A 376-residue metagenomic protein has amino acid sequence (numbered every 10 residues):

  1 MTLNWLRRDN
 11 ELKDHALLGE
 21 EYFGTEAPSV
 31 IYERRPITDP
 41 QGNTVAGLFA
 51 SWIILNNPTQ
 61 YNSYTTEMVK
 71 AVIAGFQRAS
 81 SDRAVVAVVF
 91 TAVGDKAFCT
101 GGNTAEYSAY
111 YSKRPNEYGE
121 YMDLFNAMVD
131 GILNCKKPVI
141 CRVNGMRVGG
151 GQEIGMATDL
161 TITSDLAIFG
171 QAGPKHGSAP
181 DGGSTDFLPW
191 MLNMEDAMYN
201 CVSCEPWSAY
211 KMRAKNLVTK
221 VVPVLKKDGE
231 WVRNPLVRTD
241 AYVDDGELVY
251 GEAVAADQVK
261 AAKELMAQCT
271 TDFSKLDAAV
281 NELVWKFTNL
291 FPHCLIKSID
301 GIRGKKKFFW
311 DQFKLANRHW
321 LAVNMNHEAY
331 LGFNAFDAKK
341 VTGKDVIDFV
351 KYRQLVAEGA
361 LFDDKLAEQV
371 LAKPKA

Functional and structural regions predicted by a protein language model:
M1-F49, D95, S208-Y210, L225-A376: C-terminal alpha-helix plus adjacent terminal tail
R7, K13, L17-Y22, A92-M128 (+3 more regions): Glycine- (often His-adjacent) and acidic-residue-rich active-site loop that binds/positions the CoA thioester
R7, V69-I73, Q77-S80, T104-N144 (+2 more regions): An acidic, glycine-rich surface segment that forms the CoA-thioester-binding/catalytic face of crotonase-fold enzymes
A46-N56, K70-K113, D130-C141, L160 (+4 more regions): A structural preference for short, pocket-lining loop segments at secondary-structure junctions
T59, D95-K96, D186, M198: Glycine-centered loop/turn positions within well-structured domains that cap or flank conserved ligand/cofactor-binding
Y61-Y64: Short amphipathic alpha-helices within nucleic acid-binding modules
L124-M128, S184-F187, D196, K297 (+1 more regions): Hydrophobic alpha-helical segments typical of transmembrane helices and their membrane-interface/capping positions
G131-P292: Crotonase-fold acyl-CoA enzyme core
